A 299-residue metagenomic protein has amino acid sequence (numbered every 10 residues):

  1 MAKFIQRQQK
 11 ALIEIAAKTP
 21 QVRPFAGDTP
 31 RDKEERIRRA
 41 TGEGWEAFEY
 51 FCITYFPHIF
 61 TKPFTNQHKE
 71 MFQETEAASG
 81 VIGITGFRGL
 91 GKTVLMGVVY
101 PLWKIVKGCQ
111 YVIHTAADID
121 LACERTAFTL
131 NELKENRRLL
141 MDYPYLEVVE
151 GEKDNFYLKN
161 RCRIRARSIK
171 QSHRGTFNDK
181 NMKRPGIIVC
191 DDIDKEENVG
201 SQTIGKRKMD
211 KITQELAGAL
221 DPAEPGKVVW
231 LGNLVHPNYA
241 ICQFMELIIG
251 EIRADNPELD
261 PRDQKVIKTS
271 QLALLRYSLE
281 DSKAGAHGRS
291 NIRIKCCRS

Functional and structural regions predicted by a protein language model:
M1-V81: Pre-P-loop entry segment of helicase/translocase ATPase cores
S79-Y100: Walker A/P-loop
V81-G83, Y111-I113, I187, K227: Residue-level preference for the first positions of well-ordered beta-strands
V94-G97, C123-A127, N238-M245: A short acidic (Asp/Glu
W103-Y111, K134-N136: Post-Walker A helix-loop "phosphate-sensing" segment adjacent to the P-loop in P-loop NTPases
T115-K170: Conserved nucleotide-state-sensing and coupling region of NTP-binding domains
D154-I212: Conserved RecA-like ASCE ATPase "motif II neighborhood" in helicase/translocase motors
V199-S299: Non-catalytic, compositionally simple segments
